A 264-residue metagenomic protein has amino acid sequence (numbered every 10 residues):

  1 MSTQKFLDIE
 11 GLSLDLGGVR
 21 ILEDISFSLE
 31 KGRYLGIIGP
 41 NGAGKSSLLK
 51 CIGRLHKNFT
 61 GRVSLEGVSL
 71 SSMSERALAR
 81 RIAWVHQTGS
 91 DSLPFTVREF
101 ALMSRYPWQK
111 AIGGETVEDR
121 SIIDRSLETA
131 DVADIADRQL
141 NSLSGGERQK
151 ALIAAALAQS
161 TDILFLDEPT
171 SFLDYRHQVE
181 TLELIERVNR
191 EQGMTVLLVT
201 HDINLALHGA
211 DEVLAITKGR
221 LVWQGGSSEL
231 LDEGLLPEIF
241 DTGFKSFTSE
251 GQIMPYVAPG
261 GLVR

Functional and structural regions predicted by a protein language model:
L7-I9, L22: Conserved structural motif at the start of ABC-family nucleotide-binding domains
G53: Helix-to-loop junction immediately C-terminal to a conserved catalytic motif
G61-S69, L78: Conserved ABC transporter NBD signature motif
L102, V117-I135: Conserved ABC ATPase "signature" region
Q139-L143: Conserved ABC ATPase signature
L164-E168: Catalytic Walker B motif of ABC-type/P-loop ATPase nucleotide-binding domains
I239-R264: ABC ATPase nucleotide-binding domains
